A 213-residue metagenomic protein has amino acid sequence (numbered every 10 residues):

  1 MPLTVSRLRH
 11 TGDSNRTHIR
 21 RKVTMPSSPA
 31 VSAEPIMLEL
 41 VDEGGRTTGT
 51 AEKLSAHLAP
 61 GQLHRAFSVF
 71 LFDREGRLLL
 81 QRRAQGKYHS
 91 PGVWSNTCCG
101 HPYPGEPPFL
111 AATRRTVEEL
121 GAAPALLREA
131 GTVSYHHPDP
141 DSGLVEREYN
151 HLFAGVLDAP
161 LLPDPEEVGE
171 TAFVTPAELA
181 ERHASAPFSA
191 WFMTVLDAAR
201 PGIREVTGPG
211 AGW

Functional and structural regions predicted by a protein language model:
G12-S27: Short, Lys/Arg-enriched N-terminal segments with co-localized hydrophobic residues within the first ~10-30 amino acids
P26-S28, E52-S55, G92, G131-W213: Nudix hydrolase/Nudix homology domain
P26-S68, F72-R74: Acidic, metal-coordinating catalytic segment for phosphate/diphosphate chemistry, firing primarily on the Nudix
L38, R77-L78, T171-A172: A residue-level structural signature of the nucleotidyltransferase/glycosyltransferase Rossmann-like core
A66-C98: A glycine-rich, hydrophobic loop/mini-helix early in the fold
L79-L80, T97-A130, F153: The catalytic Nudix box helix
Q85-K87, H101, S134-H136: Short, catalytically relevant binding-site loops at active-site mouths
